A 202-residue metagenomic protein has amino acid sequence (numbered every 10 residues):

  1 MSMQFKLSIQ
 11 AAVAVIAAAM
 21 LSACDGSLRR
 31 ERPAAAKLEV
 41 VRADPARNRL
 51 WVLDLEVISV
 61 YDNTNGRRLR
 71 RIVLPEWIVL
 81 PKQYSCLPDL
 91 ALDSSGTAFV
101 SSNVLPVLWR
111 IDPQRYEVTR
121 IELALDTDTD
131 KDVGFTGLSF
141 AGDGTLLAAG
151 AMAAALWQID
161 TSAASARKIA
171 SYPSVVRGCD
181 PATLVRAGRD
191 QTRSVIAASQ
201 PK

Functional and structural regions predicted by a protein language model:
S2-A12: Bacterial N-terminal signal peptides that target proteins for export
L21-A23: C-terminal motif of bacterial Sec signal peptides marking the signal peptidase cleavage site
P33-R47, E76-S94, L125-G144, P173-Q191 (+1 more regions): Beta-rich, blade/repeat-based domains predominating in secreted/periplasmic proteins but also intracellular
D44, W51-L55, D62, V100-V104 (+2 more regions): Conserved beta-strand positions in repeat-built beta-propeller and related beta-rich domains
R47-N48, E56, R67, G96 (+3 more regions): Structural signal for glycine-centered tight turns and loop->strand junctions in beta-sheet-rich domains
N63-G66, D112-Y116, D160-A164: Short loop/turn segments that connect beta-strands within beta-propeller blades
L69-E76, T119-L125, R167-S174: Beta-propeller fold detector
